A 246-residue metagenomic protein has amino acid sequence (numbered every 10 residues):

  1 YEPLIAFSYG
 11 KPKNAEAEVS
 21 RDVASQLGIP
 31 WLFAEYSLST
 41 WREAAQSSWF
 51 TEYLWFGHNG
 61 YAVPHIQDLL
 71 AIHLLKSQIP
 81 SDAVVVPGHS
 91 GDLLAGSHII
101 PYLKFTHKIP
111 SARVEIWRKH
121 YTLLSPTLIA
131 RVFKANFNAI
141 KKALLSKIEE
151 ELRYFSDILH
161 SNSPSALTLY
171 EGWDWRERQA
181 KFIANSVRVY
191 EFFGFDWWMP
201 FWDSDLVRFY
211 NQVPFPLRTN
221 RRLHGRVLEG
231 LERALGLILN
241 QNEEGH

Functional and structural regions predicted by a protein language model:
Y1-N162, S186-L237: ATP-dependent adenylate-handling active sites, centered on carboxylate activation for C-N bond formation
P164-T168: Polyanion-binding catalytic cores of nucleic-acid enzymes and NTP/SAM-utilizing transferases
G172-N185: Core structural elements
L237-H246: Alpha-helical transmembrane segments and their immediate juxtamembrane flanks in integral membrane proteins
